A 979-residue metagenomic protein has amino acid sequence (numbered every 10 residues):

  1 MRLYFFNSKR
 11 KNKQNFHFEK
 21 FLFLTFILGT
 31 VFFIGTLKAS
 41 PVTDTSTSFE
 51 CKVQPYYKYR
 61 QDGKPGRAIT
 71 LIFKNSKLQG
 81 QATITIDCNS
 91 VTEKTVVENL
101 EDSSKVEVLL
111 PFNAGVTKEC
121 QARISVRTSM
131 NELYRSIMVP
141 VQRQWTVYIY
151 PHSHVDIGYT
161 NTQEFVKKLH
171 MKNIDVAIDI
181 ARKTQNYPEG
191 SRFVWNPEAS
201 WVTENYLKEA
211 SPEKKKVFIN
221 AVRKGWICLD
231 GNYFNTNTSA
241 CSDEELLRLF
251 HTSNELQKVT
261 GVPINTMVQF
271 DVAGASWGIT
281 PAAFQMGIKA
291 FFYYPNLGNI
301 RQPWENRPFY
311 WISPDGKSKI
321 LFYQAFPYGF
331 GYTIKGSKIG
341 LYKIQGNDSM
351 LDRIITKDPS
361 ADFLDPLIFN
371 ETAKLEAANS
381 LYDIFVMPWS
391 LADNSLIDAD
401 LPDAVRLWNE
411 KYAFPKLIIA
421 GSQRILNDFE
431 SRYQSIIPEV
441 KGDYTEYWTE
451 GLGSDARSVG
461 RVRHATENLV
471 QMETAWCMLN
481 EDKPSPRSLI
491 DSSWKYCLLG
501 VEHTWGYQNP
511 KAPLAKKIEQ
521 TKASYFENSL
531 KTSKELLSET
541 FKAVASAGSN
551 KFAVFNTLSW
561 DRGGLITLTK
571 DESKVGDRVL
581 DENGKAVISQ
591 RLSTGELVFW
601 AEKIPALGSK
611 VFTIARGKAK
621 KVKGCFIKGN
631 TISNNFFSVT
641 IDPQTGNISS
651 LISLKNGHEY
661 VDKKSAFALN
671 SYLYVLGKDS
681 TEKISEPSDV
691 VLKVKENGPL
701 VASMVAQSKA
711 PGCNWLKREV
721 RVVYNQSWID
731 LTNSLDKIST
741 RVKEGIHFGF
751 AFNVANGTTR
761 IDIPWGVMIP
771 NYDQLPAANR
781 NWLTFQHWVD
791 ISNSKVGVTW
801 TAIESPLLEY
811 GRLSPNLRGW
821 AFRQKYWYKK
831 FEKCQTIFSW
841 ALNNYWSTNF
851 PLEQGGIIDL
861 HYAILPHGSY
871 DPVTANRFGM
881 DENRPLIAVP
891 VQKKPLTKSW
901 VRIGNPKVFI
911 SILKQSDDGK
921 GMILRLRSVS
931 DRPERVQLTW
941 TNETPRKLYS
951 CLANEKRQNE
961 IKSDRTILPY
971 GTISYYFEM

Functional and structural regions predicted by a protein language model:
M1-E19: N-terminal secretory signal peptides that target proteins for export/translocation
F5, R143-I149, K172-D175, D179-P188 (+5 more regions): Catalytic alpha-helical scaffold of carbohydrate-active enzymes acting on polysaccharides/glycoconjugates
L22-F33: Bacterial N-terminal signal peptides
I27, L37-I157, E164, L968: Mature N-terminal, pre-catalytic/accessory segment of carbohydrate-active enzymes
Y59-D62, I279-F284, G298, R307 (+5 more regions): C-terminal (or distal) subdomains of carbohydrate-active enzymes
E132-K172, V176, F193, A283 (+1 more regions): An acidic-aromatic substrate-binding cleft motif
S153-M171, E198-L207, G231-L246, V262-G274 (+4 more regions): The substrate-binding groove and active-site-proximal loops of carbohydrate-active enzymes, especially glycoside
V259, I320-A545, T557, L731 (+1 more regions): Catalytic grooves of carbohydrate-active enzymes
